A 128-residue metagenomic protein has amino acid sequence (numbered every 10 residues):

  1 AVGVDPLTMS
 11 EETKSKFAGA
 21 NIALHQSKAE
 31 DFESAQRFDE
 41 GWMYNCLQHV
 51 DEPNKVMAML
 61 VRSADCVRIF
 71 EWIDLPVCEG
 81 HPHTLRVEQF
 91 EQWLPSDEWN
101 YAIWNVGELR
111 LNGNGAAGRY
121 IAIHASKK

Functional and structural regions predicted by a protein language model:
A1-D31: Class I SAM-dependent methyltransferase SAM/SAH-binding core
F38-D39: Local beta-strand N-terminus motif with an aromatic residue
W42: A conserved beta-strand element that flanks and buttresses the S-adenosyl-L-methionine
C46: Hydrophobic adenine-recognition pocket in adenosine-nucleotide-binding enzymes
H49-S63: A short, conserved alpha-helix within the catalytic core of class I
A64-P76: Conserved beta-strand signature within the Rossmann-like core of class I S-adenosyl-L-methionine
H81-G107: Short alpha-helix
N105-K128: Core SAM-dependent methyltransferase catalytic element
